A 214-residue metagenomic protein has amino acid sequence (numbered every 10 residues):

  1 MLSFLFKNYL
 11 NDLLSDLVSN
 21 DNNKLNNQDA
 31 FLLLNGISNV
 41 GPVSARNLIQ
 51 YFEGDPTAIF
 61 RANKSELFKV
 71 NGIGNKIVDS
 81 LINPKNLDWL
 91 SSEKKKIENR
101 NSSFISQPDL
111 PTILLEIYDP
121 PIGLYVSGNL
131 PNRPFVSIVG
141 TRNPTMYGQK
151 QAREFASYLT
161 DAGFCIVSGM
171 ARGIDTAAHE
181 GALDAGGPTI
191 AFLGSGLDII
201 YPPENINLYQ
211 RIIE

Functional and structural regions predicted by a protein language model:
L2-D109: Short, small/acidic-rich helices and loops at N termini and domain boundaries of DNA replication/processing enzymes
L2-L5, D12-N27, R100, I105-E214: Glycine-biased, small-residue-rich flexible motifs in mid-sequence functional cores and linkers
